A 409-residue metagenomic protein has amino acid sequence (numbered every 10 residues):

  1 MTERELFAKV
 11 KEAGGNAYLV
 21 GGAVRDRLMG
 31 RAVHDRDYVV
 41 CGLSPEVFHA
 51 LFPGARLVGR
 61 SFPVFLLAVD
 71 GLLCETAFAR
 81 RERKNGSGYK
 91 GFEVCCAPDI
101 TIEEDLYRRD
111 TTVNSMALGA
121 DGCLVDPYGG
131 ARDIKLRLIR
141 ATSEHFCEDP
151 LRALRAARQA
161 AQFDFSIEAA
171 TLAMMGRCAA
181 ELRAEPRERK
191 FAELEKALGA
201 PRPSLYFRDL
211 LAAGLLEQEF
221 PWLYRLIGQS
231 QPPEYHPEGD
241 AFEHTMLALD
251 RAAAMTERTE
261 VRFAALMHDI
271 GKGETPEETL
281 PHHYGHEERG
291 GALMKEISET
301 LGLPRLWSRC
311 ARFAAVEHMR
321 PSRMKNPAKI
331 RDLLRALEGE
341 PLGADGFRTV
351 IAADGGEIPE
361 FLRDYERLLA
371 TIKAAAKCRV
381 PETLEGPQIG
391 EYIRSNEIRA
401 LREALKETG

Functional and structural regions predicted by a protein language model:
M1-G409: Catalytic cores of the polymerase beta-like nucleotidyltransferase superfamily and closely associated nucleotide
